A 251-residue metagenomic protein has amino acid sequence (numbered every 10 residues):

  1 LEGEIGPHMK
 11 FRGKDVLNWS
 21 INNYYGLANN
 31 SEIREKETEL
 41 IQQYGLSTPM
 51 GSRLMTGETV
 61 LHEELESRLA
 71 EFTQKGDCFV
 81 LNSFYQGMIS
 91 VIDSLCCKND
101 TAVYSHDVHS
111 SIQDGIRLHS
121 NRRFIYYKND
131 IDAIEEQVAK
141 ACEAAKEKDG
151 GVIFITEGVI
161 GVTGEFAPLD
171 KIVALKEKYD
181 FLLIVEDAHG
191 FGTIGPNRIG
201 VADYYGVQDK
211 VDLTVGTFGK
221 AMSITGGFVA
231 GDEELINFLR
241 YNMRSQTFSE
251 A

Functional and structural regions predicted by a protein language model:
L1-S47, F181: N-terminal "arm"/small-domain region of PLP-dependent enzymes with the aminotransferase-like
E35-S83: Conserved N-terminal alpha-helix of the aminotransferase class I/II PLP-enzyme fold
S83, V103-S120: Substrate-binding/gating loop at the entrance of the active-site cleft, primarily in PLP-dependent aminotransferase-like
V91-S110, E135: Conserved PLP-anchoring active-site segment centered on the Schiff-base-forming lysine
K98, L118-S120, K210: Short, structured coil segments at secondary-structure junctions
F124, N129-I184: Active-site phosphate-binding strand-loop segment of PLP-dependent enzymes
Y179-L182, H189, I194-A251: Active-site C-terminal subdomain of aminotransferase-like
